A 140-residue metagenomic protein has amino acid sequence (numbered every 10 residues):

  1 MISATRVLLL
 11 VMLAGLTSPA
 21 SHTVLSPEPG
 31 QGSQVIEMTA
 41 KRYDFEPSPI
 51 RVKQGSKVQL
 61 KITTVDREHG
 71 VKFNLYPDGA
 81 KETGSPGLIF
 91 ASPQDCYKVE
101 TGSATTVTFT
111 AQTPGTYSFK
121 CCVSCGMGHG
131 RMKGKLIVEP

Functional and structural regions predicted by a protein language model:
M1-R6: Positively charged n-region of N-terminal signal peptides that target proteins for export
V7-S18: Bacterial N-terminal signal peptides
P19-P140: Extracytoplasmic copper-binding redox domains, predominantly the cupredoxin/blue-copper superfamily
